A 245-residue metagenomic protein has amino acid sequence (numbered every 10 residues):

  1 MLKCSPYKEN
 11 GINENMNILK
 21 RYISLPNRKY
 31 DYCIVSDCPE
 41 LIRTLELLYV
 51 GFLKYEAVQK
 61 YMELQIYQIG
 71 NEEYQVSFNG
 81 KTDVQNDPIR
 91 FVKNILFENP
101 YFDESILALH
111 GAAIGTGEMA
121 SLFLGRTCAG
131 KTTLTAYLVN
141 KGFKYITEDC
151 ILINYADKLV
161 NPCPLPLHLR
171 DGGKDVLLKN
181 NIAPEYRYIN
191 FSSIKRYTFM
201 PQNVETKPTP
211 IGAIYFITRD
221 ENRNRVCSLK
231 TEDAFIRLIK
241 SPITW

Functional and structural regions predicted by a protein language model:
G11-L45, K60-Y61, A112-G125, N140-I146 (+1 more regions): Glycine-rich, often acidic-flanked micro-motifs that create phosphate/phosphodiester-binding or positioning elements
F52-E56: Acidic-aromatic/histidine active-site loop/patch
A57-E98: Charged, amphipathic alpha-helical linker segments immediately N-terminal to NTP-binding catalytic cores
Y101-A113: Pre-Walker A adenine-sensing motif
A129-G130: Conserved glycine(s) of the Walker
L134-T135: Post-Walker A alpha-helix
